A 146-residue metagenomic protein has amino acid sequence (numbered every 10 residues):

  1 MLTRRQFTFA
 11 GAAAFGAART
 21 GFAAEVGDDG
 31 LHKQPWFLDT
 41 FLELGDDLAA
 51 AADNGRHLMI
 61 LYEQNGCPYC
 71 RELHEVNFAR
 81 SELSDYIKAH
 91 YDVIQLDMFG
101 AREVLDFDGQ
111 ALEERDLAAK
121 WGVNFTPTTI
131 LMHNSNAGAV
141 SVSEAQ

Functional and structural regions predicted by a protein language model:
Q6-A24: N-terminal export signals
T40-R56: A short beta-strand-turn-helix
N54-C67: Short active-site neighborhood of thiol/selenol oxidoreductases, capturing the structured segment around
C67-C70, T129-M132: The canonical Cys-X-X-Cys-His
R71-Y86: Typically the conserved alpha-helix immediately C-terminal to a functionally engaged Cys/Sec in thioredoxin-like
S84-L112: Thiol-based oxidoreductase modules, predominantly thioredoxin-like and allied folds used for disulfide exchange
E113-I130: Structural micro-motif
F125, L131-Q146: Non-catalytic, surface beta->alpha helical segment in thiol-disulfide oxidoreductase systems
